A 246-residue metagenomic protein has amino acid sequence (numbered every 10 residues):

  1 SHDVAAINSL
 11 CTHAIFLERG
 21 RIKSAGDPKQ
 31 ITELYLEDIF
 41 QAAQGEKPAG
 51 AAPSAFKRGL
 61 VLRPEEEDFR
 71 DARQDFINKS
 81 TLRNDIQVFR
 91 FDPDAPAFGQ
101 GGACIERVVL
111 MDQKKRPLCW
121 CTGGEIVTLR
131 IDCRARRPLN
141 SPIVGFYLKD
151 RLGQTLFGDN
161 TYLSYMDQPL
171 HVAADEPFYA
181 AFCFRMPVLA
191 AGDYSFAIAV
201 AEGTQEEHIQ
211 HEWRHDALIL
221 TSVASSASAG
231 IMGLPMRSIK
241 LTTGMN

Functional and structural regions predicted by a protein language model:
H2-S9: Conserved H-loop
L10-R19, K23-N246: Localized sequence-composition bias
